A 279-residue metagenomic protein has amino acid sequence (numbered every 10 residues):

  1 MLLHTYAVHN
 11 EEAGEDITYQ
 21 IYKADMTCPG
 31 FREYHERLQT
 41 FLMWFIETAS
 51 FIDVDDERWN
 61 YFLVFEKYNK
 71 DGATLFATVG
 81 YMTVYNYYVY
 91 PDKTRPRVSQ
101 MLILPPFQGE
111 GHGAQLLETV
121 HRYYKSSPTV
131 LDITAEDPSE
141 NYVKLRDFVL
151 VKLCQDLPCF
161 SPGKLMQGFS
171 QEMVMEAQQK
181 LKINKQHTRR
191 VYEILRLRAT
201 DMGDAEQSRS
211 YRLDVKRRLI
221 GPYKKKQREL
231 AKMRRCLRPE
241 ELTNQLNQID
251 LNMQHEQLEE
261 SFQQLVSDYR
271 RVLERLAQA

Functional and structural regions predicted by a protein language model:
M1-P96, R122, P128-E136, E140-A279: Non-catalytic substrate-recognition and accessory regions of acyl/acetyltransferase enzymes
M101-I103, P138: Hydrophobic adenine-recognition pocket in adenosine-nucleotide-binding enzymes
I103, G109-R122: Conserved acetyl-CoA-binding loop-helix of GNAT-fold acetyltransferases
